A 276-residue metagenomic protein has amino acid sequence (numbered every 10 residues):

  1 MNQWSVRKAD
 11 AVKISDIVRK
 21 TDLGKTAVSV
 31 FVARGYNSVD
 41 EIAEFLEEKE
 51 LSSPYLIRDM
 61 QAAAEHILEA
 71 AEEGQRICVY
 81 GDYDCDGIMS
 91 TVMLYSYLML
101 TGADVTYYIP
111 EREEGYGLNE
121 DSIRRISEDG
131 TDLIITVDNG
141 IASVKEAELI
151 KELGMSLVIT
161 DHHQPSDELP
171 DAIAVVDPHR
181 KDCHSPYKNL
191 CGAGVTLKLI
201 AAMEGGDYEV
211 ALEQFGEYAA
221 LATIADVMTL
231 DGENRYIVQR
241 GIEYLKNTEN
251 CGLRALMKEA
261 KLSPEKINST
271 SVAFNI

Functional and structural regions predicted by a protein language model:
M1-I276: Replace "Mg2+/Mn2+-dependent" with "divalent metal-dependent
